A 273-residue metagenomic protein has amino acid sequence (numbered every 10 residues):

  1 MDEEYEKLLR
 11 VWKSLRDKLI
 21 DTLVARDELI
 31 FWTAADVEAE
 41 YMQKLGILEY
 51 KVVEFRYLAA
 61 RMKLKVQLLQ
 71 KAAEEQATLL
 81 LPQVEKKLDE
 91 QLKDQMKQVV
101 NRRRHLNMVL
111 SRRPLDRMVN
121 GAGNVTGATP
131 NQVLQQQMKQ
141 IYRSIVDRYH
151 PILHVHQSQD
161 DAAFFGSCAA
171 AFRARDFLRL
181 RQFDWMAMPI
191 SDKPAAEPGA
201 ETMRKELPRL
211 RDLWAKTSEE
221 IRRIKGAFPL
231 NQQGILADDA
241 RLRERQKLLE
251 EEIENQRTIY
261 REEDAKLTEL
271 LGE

Functional and structural regions predicted by a protein language model:
M1-E273: C-terminal accessory/regulatory regions appended to core domains
